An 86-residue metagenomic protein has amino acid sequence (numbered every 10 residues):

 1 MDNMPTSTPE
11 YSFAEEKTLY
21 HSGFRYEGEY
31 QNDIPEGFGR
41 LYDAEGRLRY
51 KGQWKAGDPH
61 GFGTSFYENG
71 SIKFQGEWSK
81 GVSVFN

Functional and structural regions predicted by a protein language model:
M1-N86: Glycine/tyrosine- and acidic-biased, solvent-exposed loop/turn segments at the edges of beta-strands
